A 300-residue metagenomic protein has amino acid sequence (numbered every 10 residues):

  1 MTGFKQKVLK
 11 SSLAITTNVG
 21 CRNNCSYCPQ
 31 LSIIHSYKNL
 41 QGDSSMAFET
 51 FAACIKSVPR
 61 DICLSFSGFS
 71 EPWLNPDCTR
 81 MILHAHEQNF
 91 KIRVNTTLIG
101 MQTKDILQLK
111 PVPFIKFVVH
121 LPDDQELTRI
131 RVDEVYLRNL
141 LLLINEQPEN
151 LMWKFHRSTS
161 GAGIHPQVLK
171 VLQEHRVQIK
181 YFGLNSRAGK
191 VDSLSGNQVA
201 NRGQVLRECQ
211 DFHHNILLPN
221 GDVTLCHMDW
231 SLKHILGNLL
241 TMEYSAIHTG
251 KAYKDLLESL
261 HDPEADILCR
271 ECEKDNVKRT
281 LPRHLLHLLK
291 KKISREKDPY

Functional and structural regions predicted by a protein language model:
M1-K116, L127-R131, R279-L285, K290-Y300: Conserved alpha-helical substructure of the radical SAM core
T2-G3, A200-V205, E258-S259: Short, P/G- and charge-enriched loop/turn segments at secondary-structure junctions
F4-K10, L31, M228-Y300: Flexible mid-to-C-terminal extensions adjoining Fe-S/redox cofactors in radical SAM and related proteins
I15, V19-R22, G203, P263-D266: Processing junctions and N-termini across compartments
C21, C25-C28, C209, C226 (+1 more regions): Short cysteine clusters
N75-F212: Conserved AdoMet/S-adenosylmethionine-binding subsite of the radical SAM
L217-L218: Short, acidic, Ser/Thr-enriched surface-loop or helix-capping motifs
D222-V223: Hydrophobic "anchor" residues
